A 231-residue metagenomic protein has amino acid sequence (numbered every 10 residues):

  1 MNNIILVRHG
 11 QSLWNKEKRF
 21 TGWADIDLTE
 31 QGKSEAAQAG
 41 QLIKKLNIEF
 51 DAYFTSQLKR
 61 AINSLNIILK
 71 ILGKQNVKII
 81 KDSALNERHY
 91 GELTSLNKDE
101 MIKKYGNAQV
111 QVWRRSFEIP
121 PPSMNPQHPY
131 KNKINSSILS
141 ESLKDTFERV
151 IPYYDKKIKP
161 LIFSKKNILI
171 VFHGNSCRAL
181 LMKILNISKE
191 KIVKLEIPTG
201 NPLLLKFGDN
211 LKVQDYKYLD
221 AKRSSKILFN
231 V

Functional and structural regions predicted by a protein language model:
M1-D51, L58-K74, K103, Y130-S137 (+3 more regions): An N-terminal RHG(E/S)-centered segment typical of histidine phosphatases
I4, I62, N76, K144-V213: Active-site-adjacent alpha-helix immediately C-terminal to a catalytic or transition-state-stabilizing loop
H9, A84, H173: Active-site glycine-centered loops adjacent to acidic/histidine catalytic or metal-binding residues that shape
L13, R88, I119, C177 (+1 more regions): Flexible, glycine-rich phosphate/dinucleotide-binding loops and adjacent beta-alpha linkers at cofactor/substrate
Q31-Q38, K104, A108, D145-Y153: A non-catalytic, amphipathic alpha-helix used as a structural packing/dimerization or gating element in enzyme scaffolds
Q38-N125, M182-L204, N230-V231: Phosphate-coordination/substrate-recognition cap region in phosphate-metabolizing enzymes
V110-S116, P121, Q127-Y153: Internal catalytic-core helix/loop-beta-alpha segment that presents or stabilizes conserved functional determinants
E141, K157, L228-F229: The feature marks non-catalytic terminal segments
